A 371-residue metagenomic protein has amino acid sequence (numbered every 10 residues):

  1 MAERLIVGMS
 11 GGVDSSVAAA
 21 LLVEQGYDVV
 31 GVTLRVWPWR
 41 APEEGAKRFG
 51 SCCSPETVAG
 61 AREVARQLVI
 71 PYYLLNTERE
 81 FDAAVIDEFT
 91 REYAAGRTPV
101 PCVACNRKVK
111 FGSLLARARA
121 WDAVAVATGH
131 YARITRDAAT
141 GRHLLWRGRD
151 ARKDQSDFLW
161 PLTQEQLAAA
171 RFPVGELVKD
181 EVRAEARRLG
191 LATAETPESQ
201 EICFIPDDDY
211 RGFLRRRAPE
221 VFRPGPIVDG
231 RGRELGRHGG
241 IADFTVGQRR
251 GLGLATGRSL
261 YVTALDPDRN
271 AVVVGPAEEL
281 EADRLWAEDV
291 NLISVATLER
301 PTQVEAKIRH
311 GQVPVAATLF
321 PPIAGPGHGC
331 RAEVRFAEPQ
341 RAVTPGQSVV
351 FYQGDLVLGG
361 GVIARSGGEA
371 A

Functional and structural regions predicted by a protein language model:
M1-W160, R171, D180-E181: ATP-dependent adenylation/nucleotidyltransferase module used to activate substrates
V13, A127-A371: AMP-forming adenylation/ATP pyrophosphatase catalytic core
